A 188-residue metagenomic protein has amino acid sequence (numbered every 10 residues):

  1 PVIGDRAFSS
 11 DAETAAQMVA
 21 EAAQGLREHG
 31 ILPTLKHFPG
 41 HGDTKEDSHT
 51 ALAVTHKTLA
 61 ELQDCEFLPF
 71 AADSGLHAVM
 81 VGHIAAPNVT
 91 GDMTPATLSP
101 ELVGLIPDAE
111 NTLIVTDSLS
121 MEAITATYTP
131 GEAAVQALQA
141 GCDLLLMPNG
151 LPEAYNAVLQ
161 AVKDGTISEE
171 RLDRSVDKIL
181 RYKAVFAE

Functional and structural regions predicted by a protein language model:
P1, H29, K45-E46, A184-A187: Secretory-pathway/luminal and periplasmic proteins that interact with or process carbohydrate-rich
P1-F8, S48: Charged, often glycine-rich, active-site loop that binds/positions anionic groups
S10-Q160, T166-E170: Second-shell residues forming the walls of enzyme active-site clefts
K163-E188: Mid-to-C-terminal alpha-helical segments outside catalytic/metal-binding sites
